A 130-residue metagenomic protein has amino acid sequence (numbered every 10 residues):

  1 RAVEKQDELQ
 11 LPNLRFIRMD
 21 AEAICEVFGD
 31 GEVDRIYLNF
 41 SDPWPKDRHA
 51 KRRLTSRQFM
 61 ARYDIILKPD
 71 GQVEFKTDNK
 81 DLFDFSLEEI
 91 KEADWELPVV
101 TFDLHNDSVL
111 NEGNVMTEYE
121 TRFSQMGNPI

Functional and structural regions predicted by a protein language model:
R1-K5, F85-S86: Short alpha-helix adjacent to the SAM-binding motif of class I
V3-R35: S-adenosyl-L-methionine
L11-N13, D70, D94: A generic structural signal for alpha->beta connector loops
E22, V27, V33-L54: A short SAM/SAH-binding and catalytic strip from SAM-dependent methyltransferases
A23, P43-W44, K80-L82, L104: Short "lid" loop at the C-terminus of a central beta-strand within the Rossmann-like core of SAM-dependent
P45-A50, Q72-A93: Conserved class I S-adenosyl-L-methionine
R53-Q72: A short glycine-rich, Lys/Arg-flanked "PGG" loop and its adjoining helix->strand segment in the class I
S86-I130: Class I S-adenosyl-L-methionine
